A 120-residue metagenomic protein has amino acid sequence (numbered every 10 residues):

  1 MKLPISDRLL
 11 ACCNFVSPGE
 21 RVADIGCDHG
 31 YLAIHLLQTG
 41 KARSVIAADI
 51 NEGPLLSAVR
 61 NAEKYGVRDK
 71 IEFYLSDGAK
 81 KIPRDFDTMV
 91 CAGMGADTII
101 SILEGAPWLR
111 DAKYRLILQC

Functional and structural regions predicted by a protein language model:
L3-E20: Conserved alpha-helix/loop element of class I SAM-dependent methyltransferases that forms part of the SAM/SAH-binding
G19-D28: Conserved class I S-adenosyl-L-methionine
G30, I34: Glycine-rich SAM-binding Motif I of class I
S44-D49: Conserved SAM-binding motif I beta-strand of class I
N51-G53: Conserved SAM/SAH-binding beta-strand->alpha-helix loop
L56-R84: S-adenosyl-L-methionine
D97-W108: A short, conserved alpha-helix within the catalytic core of class I
R110-C120: Conserved beta-strand signature within the Rossmann-like core of class I S-adenosyl-L-methionine
